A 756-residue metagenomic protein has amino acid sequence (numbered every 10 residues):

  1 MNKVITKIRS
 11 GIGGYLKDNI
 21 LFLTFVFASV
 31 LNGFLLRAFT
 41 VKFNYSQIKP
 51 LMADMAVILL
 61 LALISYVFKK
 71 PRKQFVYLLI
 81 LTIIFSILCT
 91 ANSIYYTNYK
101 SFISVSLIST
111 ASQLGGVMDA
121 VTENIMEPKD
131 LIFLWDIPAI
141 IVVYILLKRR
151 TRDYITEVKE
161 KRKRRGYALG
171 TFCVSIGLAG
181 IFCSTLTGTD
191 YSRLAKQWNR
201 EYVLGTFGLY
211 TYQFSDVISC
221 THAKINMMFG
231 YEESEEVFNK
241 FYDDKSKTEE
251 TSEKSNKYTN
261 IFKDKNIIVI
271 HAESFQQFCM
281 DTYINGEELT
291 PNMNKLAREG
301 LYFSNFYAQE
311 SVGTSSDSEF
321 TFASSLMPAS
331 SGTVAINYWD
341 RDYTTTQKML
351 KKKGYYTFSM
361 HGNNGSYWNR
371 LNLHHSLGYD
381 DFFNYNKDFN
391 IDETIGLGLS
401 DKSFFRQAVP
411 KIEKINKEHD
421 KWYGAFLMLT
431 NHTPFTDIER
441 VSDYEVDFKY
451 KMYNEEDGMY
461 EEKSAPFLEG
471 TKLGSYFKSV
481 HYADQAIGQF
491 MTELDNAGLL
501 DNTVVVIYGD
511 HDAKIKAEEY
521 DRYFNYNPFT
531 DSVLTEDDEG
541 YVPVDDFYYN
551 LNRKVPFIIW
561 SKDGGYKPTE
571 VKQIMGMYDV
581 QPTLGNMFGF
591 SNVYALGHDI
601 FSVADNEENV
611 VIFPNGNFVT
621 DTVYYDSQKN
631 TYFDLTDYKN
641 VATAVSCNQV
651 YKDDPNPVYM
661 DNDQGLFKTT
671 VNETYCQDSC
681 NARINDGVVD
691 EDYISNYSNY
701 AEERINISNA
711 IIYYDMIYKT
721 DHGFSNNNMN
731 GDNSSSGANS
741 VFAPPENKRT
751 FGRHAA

Functional and structural regions predicted by a protein language model:
N2-I218, Y675: Transmembrane and membrane-interface helices of multi-pass, inner-membrane envelope-modifying transferases
G14-L35, T40-V41, K73, K159-K161 (+6 more regions): Short, charge-rich amphipathic segments
L16, S29, C89, F133 (+14 more regions): Intrinsic disorder/low-complexity signature
I94-L107, M126-D130, I225-F229, S315 (+5 more regions): A diffuse structural propensity rather than consistent per-protein peaks
V105, S109-S112, E233, R341 (+1 more regions): Short coil/turn linker and secondary-structure boundary residues
C183-D264: Membrane-interface segments at or immediately adjacent to transmembrane helices that form the boundary between
F241-A756: Solvent-exposed soluble domains appended to multi-pass membrane proteins
